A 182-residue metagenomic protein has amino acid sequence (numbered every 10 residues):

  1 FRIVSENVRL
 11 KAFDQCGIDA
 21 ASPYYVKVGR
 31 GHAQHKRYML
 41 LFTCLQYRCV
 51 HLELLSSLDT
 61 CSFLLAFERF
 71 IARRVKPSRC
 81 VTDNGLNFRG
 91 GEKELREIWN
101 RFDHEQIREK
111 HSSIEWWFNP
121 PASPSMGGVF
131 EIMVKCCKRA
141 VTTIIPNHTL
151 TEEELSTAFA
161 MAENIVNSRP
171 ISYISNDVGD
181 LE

Functional and structural regions predicted by a protein language model:
F1-K135, R139: Retroviral integrase
E109-E182: Charged alpha-helix within mobile-element recombinases
